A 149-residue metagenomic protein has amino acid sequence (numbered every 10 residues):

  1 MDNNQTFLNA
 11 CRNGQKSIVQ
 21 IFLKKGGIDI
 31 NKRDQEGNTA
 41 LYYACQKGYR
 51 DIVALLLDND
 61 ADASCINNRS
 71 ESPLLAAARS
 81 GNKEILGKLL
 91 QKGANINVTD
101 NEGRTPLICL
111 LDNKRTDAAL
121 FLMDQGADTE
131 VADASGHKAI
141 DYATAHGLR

Functional and structural regions predicted by a protein language model:
I18, D51-I52, E84-I85, A118: Conserved ankyrin/ankyrin-like repeat signature
M123, D128-R149: Leucine-rich solenoid repeat scaffolds
